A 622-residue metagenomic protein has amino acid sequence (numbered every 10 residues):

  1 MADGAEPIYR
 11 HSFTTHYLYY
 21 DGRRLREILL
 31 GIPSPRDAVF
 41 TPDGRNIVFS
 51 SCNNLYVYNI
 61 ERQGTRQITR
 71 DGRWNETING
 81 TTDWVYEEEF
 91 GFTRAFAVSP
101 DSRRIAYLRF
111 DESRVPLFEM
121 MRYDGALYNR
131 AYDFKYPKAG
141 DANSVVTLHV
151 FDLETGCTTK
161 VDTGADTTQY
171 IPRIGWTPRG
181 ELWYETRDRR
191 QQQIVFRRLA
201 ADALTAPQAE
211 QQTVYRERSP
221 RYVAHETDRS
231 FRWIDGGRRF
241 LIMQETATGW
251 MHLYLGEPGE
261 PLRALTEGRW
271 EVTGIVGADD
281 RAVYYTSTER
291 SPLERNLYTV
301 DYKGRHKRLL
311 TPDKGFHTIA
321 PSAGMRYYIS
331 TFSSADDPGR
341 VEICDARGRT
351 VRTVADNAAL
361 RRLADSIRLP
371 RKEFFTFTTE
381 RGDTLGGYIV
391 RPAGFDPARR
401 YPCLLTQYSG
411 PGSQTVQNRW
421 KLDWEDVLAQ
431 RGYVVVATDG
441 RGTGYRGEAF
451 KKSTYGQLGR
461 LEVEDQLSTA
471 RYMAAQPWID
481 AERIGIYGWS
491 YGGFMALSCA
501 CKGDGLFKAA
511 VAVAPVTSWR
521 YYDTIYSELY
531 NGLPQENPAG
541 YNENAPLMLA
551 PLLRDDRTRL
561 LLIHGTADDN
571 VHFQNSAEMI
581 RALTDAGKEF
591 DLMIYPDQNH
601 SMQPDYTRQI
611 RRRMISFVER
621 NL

Functional and structural regions predicted by a protein language model:
M1-Y327, A335-G339, I343-C344: Beta-propeller folds
L117, R173-G175, E185, T318-L622: Serine-hydrolase catalytic core recognition
